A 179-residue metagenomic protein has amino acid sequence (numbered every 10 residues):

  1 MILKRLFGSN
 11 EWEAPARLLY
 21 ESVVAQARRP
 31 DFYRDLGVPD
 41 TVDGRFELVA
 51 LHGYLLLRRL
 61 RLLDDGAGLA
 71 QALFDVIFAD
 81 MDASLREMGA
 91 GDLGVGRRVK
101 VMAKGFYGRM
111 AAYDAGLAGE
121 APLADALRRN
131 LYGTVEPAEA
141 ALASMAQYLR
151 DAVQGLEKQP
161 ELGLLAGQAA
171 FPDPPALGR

Functional and structural regions predicted by a protein language model:
M1-R179: Surface/interface-facing alpha-helical segments and adjacent flexible terminal/loop regions used for partner/assembly
